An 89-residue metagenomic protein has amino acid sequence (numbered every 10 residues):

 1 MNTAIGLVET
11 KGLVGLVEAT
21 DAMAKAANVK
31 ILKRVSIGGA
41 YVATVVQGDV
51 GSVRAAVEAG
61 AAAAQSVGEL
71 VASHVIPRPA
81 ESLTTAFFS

Functional and structural regions predicted by a protein language model:
M1-S89: Terminal helix-to-tail segments of small alpha-helical proteins
